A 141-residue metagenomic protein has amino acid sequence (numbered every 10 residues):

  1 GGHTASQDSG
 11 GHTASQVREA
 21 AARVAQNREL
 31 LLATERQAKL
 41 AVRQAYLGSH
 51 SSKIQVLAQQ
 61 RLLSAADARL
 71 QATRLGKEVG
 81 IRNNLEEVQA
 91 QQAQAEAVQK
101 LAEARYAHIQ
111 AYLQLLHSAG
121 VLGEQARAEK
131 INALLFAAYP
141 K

Functional and structural regions predicted by a protein language model:
G2, S6, S15-K100, A107-S118: Amphipathic alpha-helical coiled-coil segments
N83, Q110-P140: Short, solvent-exposed, mixed-charge loop/turn linkers that connect secondary-structure elements
